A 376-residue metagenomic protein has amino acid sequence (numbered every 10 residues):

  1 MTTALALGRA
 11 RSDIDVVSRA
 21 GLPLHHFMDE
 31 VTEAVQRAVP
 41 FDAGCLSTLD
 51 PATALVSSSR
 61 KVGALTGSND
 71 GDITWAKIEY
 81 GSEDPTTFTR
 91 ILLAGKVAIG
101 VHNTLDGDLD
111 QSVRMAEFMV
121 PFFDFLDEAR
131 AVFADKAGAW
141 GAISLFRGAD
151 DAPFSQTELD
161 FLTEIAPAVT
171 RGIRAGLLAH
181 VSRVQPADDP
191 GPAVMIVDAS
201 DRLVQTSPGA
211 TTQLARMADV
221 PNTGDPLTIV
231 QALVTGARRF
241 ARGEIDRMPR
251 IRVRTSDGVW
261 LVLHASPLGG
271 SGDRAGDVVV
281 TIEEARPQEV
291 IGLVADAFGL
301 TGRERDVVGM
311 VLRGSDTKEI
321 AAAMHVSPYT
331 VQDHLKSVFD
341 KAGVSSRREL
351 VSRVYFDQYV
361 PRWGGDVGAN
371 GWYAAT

Functional and structural regions predicted by a protein language model:
T2-T157, F161, P167, R171 (+1 more regions): Regulatory input/activation interfaces that engage signals or partners
I173-D188, P328: Short alpha-helical interdomain "coupling" segment at the junction between an upstream regulatory sensor module
V184-A187, E284-G302, N370: Regulatory hinge/linker segments at domain boundaries that couple sensory/effector modules to output domains
P190-R254: PAS-family sensory domains
A232-R286: PAS-family sensory/regulatory modules and their coupling/dimerization elements
T301, G314-E349: Recognition helix of helix-turn-helix DNA-binding domains
R303-V307: The N-cap/first-turn positions of alpha helices within or immediately adjacent to helix-turn-helix DNA-binding domains
D340-T376: Basic, Lys/Arg-enriched C-terminal extension of HTH/homeodomain DNA-binding domains
